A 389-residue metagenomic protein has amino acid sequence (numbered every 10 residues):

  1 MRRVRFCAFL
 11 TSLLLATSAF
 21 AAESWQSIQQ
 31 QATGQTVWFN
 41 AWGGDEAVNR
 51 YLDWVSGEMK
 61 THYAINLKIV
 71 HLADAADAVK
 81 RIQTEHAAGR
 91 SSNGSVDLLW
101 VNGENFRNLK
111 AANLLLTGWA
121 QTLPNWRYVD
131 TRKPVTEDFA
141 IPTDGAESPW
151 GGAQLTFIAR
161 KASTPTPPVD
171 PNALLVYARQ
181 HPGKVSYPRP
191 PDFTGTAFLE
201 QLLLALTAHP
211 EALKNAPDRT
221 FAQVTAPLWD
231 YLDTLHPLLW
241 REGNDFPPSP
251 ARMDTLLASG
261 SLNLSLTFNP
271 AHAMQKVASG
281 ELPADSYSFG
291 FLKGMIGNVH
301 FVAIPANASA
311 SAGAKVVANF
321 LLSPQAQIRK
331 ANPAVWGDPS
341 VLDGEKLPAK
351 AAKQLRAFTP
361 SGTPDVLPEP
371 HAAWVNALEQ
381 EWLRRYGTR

Functional and structural regions predicted by a protein language model:
C7-S18: Bacterial N-terminal signal peptides
E23-S24, T255, F358-R389: Conserved C-terminal helix/tail region of periplasmic/extracytoplasmic solute-binding proteins
W25-T33, N40, D45-N66, F157: Short, polar/charged alpha-helical segment
G34-W38, A64-N66, G94-D97, H181-K184 (+4 more regions): Loop/turn elements at helix/coil->beta-strand transitions in domains of secreted/extracellular proteins
W42-W54, V70-D77, S92, V96 (+1 more regions): Extracytoplasmic ligand-binding site segments that recognize negatively charged/polar headgroups
I82-S91: Short, well-structured alpha-helical segments in soluble
W240-A303, K346-K353: Extracytoplasmic/periplasmic substrate-binding proteins
M295-I296, H300-V366: Mature extracytoplasmic/periplasmic domains
